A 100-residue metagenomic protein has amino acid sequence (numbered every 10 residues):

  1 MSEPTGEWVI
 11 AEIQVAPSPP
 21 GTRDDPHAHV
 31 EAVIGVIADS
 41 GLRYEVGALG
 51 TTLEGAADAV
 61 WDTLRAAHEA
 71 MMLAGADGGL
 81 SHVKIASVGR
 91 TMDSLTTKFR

Functional and structural regions predicted by a protein language model:
S2-R100: Charge-rich, low-complexity N-terminal segments
